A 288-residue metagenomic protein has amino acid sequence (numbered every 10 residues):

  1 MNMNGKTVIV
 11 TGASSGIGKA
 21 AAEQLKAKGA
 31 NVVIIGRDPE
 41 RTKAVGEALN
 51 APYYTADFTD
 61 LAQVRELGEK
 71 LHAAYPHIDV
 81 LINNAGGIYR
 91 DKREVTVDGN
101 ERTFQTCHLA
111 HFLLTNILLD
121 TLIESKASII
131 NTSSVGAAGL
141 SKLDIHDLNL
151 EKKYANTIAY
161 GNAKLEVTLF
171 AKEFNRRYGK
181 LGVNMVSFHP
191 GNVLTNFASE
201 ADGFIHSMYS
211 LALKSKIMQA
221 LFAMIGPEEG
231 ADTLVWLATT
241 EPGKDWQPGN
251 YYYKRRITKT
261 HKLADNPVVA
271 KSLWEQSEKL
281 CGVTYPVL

Functional and structural regions predicted by a protein language model:
M1-D202, V283-L288: Rossmann-fold NAD(P)H-dependent dehydrogenase/reductase core
V64, A163, L213-T258, P267-V269: C-terminal helical subdomain
L119, A171, N175, V235-A238 (+2 more regions): Non-transmembrane alpha-helical segments in soluble domains of secreted/periplasmic/extracellular proteins
I129, M185-S187, L234, G249-Y252 (+1 more regions): A recurrent short beta-strand within the Rossmann-like NAD(P)-dependent oxidoreductase core
L194-M218: A glycine/serine/threonine-rich, flexible loop-to-helix segment that serves as the NAD(P) cofactor-binding "lid"
S199, K259-A264: Short glycine/threonine-rich loop-to-helix capping motif typified by GTGT followed within a few residues by an Asp-Pro
L263-L288: C-terminal amphipathic/interface module of NAD(P)-dependent oxidoreductases and related NAD-binding regulators
